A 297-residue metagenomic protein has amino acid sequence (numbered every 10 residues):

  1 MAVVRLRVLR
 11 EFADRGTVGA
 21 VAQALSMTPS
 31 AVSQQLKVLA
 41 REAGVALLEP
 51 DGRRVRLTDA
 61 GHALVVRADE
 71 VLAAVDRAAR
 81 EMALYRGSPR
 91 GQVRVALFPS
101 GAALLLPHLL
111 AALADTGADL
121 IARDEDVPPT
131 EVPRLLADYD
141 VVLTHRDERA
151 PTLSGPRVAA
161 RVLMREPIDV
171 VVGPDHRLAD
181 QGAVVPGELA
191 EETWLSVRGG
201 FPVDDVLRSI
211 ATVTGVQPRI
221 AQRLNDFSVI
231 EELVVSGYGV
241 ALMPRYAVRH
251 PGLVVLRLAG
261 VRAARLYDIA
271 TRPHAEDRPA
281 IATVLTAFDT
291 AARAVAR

Functional and structural regions predicted by a protein language model:
R10-T28: Short helix-boundary/capping micro-motifs
T28, Q35, L109: Residues within the DNA-recognition helix of helix-turn-helix
A40-L57: A short LG(V/I)-centered, amphipathic sequence patch enriched for acidic residue(s) preceding the LG motif
G52-V55, H62, A73-A96: Short helix-loop hinge/linker segments at domain boundaries
Q92-A150: Central regulatory/effector-binding core of bacterial HTH transcription factors
D124-G187: Acidic, Gly/Pro-rich loop/turn segments at junctions of secondary structure
P156-A159, S228-H274: Beta-alpha-beta core module
T193-T214: Secondary-structure junction motif
